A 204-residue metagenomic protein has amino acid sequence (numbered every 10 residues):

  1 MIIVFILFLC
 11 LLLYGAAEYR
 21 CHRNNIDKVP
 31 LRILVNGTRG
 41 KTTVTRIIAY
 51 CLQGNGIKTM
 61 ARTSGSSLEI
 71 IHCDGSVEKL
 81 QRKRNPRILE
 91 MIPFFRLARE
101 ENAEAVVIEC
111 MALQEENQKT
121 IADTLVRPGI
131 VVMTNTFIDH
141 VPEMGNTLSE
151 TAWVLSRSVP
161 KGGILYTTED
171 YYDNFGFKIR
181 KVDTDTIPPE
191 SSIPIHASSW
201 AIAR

Functional and structural regions predicted by a protein language model:
M1-N36, T43-I47: Short, basic phosphate-binding NTP loop
V4-F8, G40, K83-P86, E143 (+2 more regions): Catalytic cores of large soluble enzymes that bind and process phosphate-bearing ligands
R23-V29, A49-V131, N135-A152: ATP-dependent carboxylate-amine ligase catalytic core
P30, E101, P128-R204: Acidic, Mg2+-coordinating active-site environments of NTP-dependent enzymes
L34, V106-V107, I164-T167: Short catalytic-loop micro-motif centered on adjacent basic/acidic residues
T38-G40, G65: Short polar catalytic/cofactor-binding loops
T43, E116, N174-F175: Phosphate- and divalent-cation-binding pockets in alpha/beta enzyme and binding domains that engage nucleotide-derived
T43-R46, I92, A201: Residue-level marker for well-ordered alpha-helical positions
